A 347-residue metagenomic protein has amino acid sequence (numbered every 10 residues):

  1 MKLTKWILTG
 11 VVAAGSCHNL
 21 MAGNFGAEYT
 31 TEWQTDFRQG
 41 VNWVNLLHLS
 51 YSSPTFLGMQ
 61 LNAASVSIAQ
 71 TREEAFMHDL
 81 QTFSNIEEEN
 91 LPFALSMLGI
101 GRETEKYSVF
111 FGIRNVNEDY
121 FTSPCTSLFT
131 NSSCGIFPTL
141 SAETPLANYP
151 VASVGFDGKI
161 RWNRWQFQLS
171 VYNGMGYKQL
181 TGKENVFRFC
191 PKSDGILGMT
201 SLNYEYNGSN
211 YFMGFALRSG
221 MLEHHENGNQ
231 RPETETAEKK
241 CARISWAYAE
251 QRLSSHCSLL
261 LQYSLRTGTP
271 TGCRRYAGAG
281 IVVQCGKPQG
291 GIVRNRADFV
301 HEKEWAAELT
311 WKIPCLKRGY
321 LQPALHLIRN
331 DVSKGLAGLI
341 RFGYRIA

Functional and structural regions predicted by a protein language model:
G23-F25, L57-L61, K106-V109, R164-L169 (+5 more regions): Repeated loop/turn-to-beta-strand initiation elements of outer-membrane beta-barrel proteins
A27-W33, L61-S67, V109-N115, L169-N173 (+6 more regions): Transmembrane beta-barrel strands of outer-membrane/channel proteins
W33-T35, Q39-L47, L91-S96, P150-V154 (+6 more regions): Residues that define the transmembrane beta-barrel architecture of outer-membrane proteins
L47-S53, M97-R102, F156-I160, T200-Y204 (+5 more regions): Residues on the lipid-exposed face of transmembrane beta-strands in outer-membrane beta-barrel proteins
S52-G174, G278, Q289-N295: Outer membrane beta-barrel
K159, W165-L222: Loop-centered beta-sheet repeat module
S170, Y204-D298: Detector for outer-membrane/organellar transmembrane beta-barrel domains, recognizing the amphipathic beta-strand
V332-A347: Outer-membrane beta-barrel "beta-signal"
